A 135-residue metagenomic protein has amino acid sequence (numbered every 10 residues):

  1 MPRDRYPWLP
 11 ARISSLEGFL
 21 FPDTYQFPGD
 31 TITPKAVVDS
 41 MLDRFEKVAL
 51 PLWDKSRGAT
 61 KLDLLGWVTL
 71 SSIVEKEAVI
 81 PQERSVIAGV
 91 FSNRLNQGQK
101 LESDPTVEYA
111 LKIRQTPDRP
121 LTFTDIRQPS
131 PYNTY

Functional and structural regions predicted by a protein language model:
P2-Y135: Bacterial extracytoplasmic/cell-wall-associated proteins, especially those involved in peptidoglycan
